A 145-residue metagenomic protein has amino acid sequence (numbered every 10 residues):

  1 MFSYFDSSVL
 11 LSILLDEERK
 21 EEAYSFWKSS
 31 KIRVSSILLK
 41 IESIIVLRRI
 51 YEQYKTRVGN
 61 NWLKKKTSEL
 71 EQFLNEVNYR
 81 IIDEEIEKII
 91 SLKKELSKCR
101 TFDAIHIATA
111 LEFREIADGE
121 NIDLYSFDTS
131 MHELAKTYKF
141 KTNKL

Functional and structural regions predicted by a protein language model:
M1-L39, I50-K64: Short, well-structured N-terminal submotif of metal-dependent ribonuclease cores
F2, S36, A108, E112-L145: Acidic, PIN/NYN-like endoribonuclease modules and their adjacent C-terminal/linker elements
L10, L39-K40, I86, H106 (+1 more regions): Alpha-helix capping/helix-boundary segments
S12, E21, I45, H132-E133: Alpha-helical elements of the RecA-like P-loop NTPase motor core of helicases
E18-K20, F73-Y79, H132, Y138: Noncatalytic, solvent-exposed loop/strand surfaces of beta-propeller-type extracellular/periplasmic domains
F26-W27, L74, A117, A135: A generic structural signal for well-ordered alpha-helical segments
I45-E52, L111-E115: Short glycine/serine- and small hydrophobic-enriched flexible loop segments
E76-F127: Active-site neighborhoods of divalent-metal-dependent phosphate/nucleic-acid chemistry enzymes
